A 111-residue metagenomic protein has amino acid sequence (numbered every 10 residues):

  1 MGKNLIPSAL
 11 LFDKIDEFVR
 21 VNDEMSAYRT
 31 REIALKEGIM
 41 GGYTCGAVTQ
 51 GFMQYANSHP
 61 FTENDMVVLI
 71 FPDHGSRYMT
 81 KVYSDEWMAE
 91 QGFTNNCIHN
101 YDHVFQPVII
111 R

Functional and structural regions predicted by a protein language model:
M1-Y43, V82-R111: Active-site/ligand-binding loops adjacent to catalytic centers
N22-M25, A47-Q50, F71-S76: Glycine-rich beta-alpha junction loops
T30, V48-A56: Buried hydrophobic packing segments
R31-L35, N64-Y83: ATP/nucleoside-binding phosphotransfer catalytic cores, i.e., glycine-rich phosphate-binding loops
F52, V67, W87-A89: A broad "ordered helical/assembly scaffold" signature
Y55-M66: Phosphate-handling active-site elements
